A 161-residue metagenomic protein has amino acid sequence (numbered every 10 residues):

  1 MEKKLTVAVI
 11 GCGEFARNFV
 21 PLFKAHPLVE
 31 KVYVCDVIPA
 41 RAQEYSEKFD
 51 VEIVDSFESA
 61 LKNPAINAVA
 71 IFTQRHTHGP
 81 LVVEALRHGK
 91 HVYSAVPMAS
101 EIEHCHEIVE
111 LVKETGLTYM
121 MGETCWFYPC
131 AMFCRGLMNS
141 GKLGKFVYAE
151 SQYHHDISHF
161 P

Functional and structural regions predicted by a protein language model:
M1-F49: N-terminal Rossmann-like dinucleotide-binding module
K3-L5, L117, V147: Nucleotide donor/acceptor-binding cores
V32, A65-N67, V147: Conserved acidic residues
D50-F57: Conserved SAM-binding strand-loop segment of SAM-dependent methyltransferases
N63, N67-A68, Q74-R75, G79-W126 (+1 more regions): Beta-strand-loop-alpha-helix segment that lines the small-molecule cofactor/substrate pocket of alpha/beta enzymes
C125-P161: Predominantly a Rossmann-like dinucleotide-binding segment in NAD(P)-dependent oxidoreductases
